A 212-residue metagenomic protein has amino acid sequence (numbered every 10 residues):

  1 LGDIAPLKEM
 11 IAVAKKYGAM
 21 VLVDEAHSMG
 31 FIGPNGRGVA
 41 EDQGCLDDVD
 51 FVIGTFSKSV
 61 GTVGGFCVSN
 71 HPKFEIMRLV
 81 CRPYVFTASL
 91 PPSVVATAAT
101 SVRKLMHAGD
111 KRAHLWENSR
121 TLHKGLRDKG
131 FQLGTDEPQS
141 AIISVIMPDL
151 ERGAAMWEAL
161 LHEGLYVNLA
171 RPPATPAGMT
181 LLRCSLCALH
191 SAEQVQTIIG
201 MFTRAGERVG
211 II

Functional and structural regions predicted by a protein language model:
L1-G18, R152-G153, E193: Active-site core of PLP-dependent enzymes with the aminotransferase class I/II
S28: Residues immediately C-terminal
N35, E41-I76: Active-site PLP attachment segment
V63-G64, C81-L90: A short glycine-threonine-serine/GTX helix/turn-capping micro-motif
V68, S144-P148, S185-C187: Short hydrophobic/aromatic beta-strand micro-patches that form the beta-sheet surface supporting nucleotide- or nucleic
P92, A99-Q139, I143-Y166: Conserved PLP-dependent catalytic core of the aminotransferase class-I/II
H162-E163, A174-I212: PLP-dependent enzyme catalytic core of the Aspartate aminotransferase-like
